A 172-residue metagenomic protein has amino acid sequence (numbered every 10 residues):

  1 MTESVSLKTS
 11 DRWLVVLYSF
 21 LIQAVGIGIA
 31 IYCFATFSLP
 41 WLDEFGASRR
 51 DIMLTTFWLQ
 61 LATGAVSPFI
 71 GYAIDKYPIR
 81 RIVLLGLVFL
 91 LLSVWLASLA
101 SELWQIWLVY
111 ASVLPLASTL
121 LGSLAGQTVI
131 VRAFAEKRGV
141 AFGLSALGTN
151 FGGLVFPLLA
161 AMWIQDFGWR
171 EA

Functional and structural regions predicted by a protein language model:
D11-R49, V66-I70, F156-P157: Extracytoplasmic
A24, S93, W104-L121: Hydrophobic core of transmembrane alpha-helices in multi-pass small-molecule transporters, especially MFS/SLC-type
W41, S118-F134, F142: Intracellular juxtamembrane helix-capping segments at the cytosolic ends of symmetry-related transmembrane helices
G46, P78, L99-S101, A135: Helix-breaking motifs and short loop linkers at transmembrane-helix boundaries and internal kinks in secondary membrane
F57-Y72: Central cavity-lining transmembrane alpha-helices of secondary-active solute carriers, predominantly the Major
D75-L87: Cytoplasmic membrane-interface "Motif A"-like loop-to-helix N-cap segments of 12-TM Major Facilitator Superfamily
V88-S101: C-terminal ends and interior cores of transmembrane alpha-helices in multi-pass membrane transporters/permeases
S145, T149-A172: Helix-loop-helix hairpin linking two adjacent transmembrane segments in secondary transporters
